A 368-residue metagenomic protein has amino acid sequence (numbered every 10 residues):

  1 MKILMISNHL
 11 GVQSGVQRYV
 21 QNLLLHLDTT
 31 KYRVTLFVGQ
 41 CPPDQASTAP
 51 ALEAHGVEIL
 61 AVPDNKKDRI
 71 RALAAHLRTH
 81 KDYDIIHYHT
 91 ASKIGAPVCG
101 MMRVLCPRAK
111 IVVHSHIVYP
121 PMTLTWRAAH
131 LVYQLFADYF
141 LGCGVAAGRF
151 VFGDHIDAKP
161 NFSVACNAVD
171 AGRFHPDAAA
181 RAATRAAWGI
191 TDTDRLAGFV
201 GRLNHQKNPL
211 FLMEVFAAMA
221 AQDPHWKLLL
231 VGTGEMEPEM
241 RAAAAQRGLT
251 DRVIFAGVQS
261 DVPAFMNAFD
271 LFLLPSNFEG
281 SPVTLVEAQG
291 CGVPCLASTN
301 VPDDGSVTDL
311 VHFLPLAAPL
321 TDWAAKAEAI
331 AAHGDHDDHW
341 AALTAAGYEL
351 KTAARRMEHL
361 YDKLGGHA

Functional and structural regions predicted by a protein language model:
L4-A72, N161, E235, L360: N-terminal strand-loop element at the rim of the active site of nucleotide-sugar-dependent glycosyltransferases
K31-T35, A186-A187, T191-R195, P209-F255 (+1 more regions): A conserved nucleotide-sugar
V38, P294-S298, D303: Short hydrophobic beta-strand element within catalytic cores of glycosyltransferases and related nucleotide-activated
L73, H175-I190: A short helix/loop element that forms part of the nucleotide-sugar donor recognition site in Leloir-type
Y88-A96, S115: Short His-centered aromatic/hydrophobic patch
A137-P176: A short, active-site helix/loop in glycosyltransferases that binds the activated sugar's phosphate group
V258, N277: Aromatic "clamp/platform" in nucleotide-sugar-dependent glycosyltransferases that forms part of the donor/acceptor
D304-H333: Change "using UDP/GDP/dTDP sugars" to "using nucleotide sugars
